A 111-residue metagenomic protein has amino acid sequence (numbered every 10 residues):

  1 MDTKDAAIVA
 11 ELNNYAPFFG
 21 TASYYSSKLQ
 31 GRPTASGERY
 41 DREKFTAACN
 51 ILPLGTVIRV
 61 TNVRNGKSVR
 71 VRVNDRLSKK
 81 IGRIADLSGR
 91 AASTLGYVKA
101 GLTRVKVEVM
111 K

Functional and structural regions predicted by a protein language model:
M1-K111: Secreted/periplasmic proteins
